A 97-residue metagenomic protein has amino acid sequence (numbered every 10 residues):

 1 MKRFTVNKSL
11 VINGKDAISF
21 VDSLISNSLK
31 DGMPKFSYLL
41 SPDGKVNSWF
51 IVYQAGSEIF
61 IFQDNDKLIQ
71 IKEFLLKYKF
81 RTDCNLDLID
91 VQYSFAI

Functional and structural regions predicted by a protein language model:
M1-I97: Basic, glycine/lysine-rich polyanion-binding surfaces/domains
